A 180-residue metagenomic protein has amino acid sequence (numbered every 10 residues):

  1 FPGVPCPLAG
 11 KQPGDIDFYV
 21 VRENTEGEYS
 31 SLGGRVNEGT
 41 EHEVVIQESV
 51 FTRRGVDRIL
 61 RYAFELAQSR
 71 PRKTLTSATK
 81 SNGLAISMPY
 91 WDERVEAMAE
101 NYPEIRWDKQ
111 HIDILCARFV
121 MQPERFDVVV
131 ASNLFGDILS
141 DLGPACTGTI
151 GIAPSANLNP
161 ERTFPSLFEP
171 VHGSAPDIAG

Functional and structural regions predicted by a protein language model:
F1-I46, L134-G136: N-terminal glycine-rich phosphate/adenylate-binding segment common to multiple enzyme folds
G3, Q110-A117: Short acidic loop-to-helix transition motifs that present clustered carboxylates
P13-D17, R70-K73, Y102-I105, E124-F126 (+2 more regions): Short coil/turn connectors at secondary-structure junctions
S30-R35, I86-Y90, F119-Q122, D141-P144: Short acidic, glycine/serine/threonine-rich loops at helix termini
G34-E41, D92-M98, T147-A156: A glycine- and small-aliphatic-rich helix-loop capping segment at beta-alpha/alpha-beta transitions that lines
T40-D113: Glycine-rich phosphate/diphosphate-binding loop of Rossmann-like nucleotide-binding domains
R118-G180: Glycine-rich phosphate/nucleotide-binding loop
